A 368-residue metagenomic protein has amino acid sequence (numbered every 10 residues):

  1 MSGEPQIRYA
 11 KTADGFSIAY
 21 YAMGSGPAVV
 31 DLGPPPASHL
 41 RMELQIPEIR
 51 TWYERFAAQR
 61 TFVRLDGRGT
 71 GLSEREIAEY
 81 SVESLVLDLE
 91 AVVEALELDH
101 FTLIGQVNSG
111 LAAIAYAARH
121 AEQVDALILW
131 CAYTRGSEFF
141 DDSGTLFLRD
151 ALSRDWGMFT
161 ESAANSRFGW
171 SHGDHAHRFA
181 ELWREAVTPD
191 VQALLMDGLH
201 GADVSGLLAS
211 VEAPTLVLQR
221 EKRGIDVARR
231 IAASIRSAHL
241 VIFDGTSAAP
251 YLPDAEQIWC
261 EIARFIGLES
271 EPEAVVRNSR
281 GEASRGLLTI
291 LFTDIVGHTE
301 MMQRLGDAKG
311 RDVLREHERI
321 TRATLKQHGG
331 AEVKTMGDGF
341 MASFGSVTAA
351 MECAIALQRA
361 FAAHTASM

Functional and structural regions predicted by a protein language model:
S2-E271: Ligand-binding pocket scaffold of soluble enzyme catalytic domains
P47, Y80, A308, D312 (+2 more regions): Residues at secondary-structure transition points
I104, W130, H328-G329, S367-M368: Short, flexible active-site-proximal loops enriched in glycine and acidic residues
H200, T299, A362-T365: A structural signal for long alpha-helical coiled-coils and helix-turn connectors that form the cytosolic signaling
A274-V276, F361-M368: Active-site phosphate-binding and catalytic loops of NTP-dependent enzymes
V276-A360: Catalytic NTP-binding/metal-coordinating core of nucleotidyl cyclase/transferase enzymes
